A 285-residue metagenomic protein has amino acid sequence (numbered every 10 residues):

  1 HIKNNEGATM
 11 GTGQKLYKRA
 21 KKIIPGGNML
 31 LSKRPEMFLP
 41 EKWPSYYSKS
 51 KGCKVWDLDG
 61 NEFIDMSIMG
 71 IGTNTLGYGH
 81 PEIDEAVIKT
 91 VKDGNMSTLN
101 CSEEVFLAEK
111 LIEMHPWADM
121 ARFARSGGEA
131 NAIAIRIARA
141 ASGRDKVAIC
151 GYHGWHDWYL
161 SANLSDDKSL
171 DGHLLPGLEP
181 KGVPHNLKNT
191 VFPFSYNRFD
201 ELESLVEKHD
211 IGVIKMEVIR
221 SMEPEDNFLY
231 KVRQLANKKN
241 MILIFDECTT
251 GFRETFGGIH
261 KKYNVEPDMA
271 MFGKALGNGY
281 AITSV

Functional and structural regions predicted by a protein language model:
H1-T9: Short, Lys/Arg-enriched N-terminal segments with co-localized hydrophobic residues within the first ~10-30 amino acids
M10-K49: Active-site-adjacent loop/helix segments that line or gate small-molecule/cofactor pockets in enzymes
G27, G60, V87, L111 (+7 more regions): Buried hydrophobic positions in well-ordered alpha/beta secondary-structure cores of metabolic enzymes
P44-I68: Active-site and channel-lining beta-strand-loop segments that bind or position nucleotide-derived/phosphorylated
E62-R144: Glycine-rich loop-to-alpha-helix module at the N-terminal edge of alpha/beta enzyme cores
F106-V213: PLP-dependent aspartate aminotransferase-fold enzymes
R198, S204, M216-K239: Active-site core of PLP-dependent enzymes with the aminotransferase class I/II
N264-V285: Active-site PLP attachment segment
